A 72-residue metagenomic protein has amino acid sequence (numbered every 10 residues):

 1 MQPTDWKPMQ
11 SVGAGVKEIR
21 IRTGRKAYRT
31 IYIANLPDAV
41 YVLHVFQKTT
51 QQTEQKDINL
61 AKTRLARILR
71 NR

Functional and structural regions predicted by a protein language model:
M1-A27, L36-V40, Q47-R72: Basic, Lys/Arg-enriched alpha-helical interface segments
I31: Basic, low-complexity intrinsically disordered segments
